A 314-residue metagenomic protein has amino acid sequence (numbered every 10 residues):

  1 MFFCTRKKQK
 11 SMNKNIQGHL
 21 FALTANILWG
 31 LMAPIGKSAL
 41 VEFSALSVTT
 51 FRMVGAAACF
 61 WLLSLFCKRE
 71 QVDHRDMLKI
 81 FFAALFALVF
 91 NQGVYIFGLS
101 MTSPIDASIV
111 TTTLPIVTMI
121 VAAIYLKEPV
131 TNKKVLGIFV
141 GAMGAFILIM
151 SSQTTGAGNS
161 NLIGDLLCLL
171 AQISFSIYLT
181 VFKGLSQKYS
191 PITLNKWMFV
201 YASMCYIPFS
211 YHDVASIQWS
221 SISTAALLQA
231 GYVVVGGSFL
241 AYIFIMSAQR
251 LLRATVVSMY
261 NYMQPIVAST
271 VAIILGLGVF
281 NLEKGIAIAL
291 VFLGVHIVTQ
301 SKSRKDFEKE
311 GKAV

Functional and structural regions predicted by a protein language model:
F2-T50, A157-G184, M204, P208 (+1 more regions): Glycine-/small-residue-enriched transmembrane alpha-helix faces in small-molecule transporters and effluxers
F3, F60, V121, K133-S152 (+3 more regions): Hydrophobic transmembrane alpha-helices of multi-pass small-molecule transport proteins
K14-G18, E42-L46, T50, V72-L78 (+3 more regions): Juxtamembrane helix-entry segments on the extracytoplasmic side of multipass membrane proteins
L28-A33, S64-T111, I147, V234-L252: Specific transmembrane alpha-helical segments of multi-pass solute transporters/efflux pumps, especially DMT/EamA
E42-F90, V117-T118, S174-V181, K196-V214 (+2 more regions): Transmembrane alpha-helices of multi-pass small-molecule transport proteins
T49-F51, Q92, D106-T113, F182-S203 (+1 more regions): Helix-helix packing/entry segments at the starts of transmembrane helices
M53-V54, M150-S151, A226, Y262-V314: C-terminal-most transmembrane helix of multi-pass membrane proteins
C59-R69, L114-F139, I266-G285: C-terminal transmembrane-helix exit sites in multi-pass transporters
